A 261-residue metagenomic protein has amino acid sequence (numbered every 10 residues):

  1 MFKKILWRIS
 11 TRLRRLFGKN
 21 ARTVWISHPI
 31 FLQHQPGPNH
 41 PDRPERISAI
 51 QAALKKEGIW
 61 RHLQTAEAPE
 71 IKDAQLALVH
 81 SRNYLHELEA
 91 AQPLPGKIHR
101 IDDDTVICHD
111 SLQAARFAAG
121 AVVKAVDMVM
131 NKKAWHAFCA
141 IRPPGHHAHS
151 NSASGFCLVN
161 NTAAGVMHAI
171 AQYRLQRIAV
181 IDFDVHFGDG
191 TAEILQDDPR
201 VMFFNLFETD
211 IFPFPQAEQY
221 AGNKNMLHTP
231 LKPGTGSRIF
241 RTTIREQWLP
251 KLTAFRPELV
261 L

Functional and structural regions predicted by a protein language model:
M1-L261: HDAC/HDAC-like amidohydrolase catalytic core signature
